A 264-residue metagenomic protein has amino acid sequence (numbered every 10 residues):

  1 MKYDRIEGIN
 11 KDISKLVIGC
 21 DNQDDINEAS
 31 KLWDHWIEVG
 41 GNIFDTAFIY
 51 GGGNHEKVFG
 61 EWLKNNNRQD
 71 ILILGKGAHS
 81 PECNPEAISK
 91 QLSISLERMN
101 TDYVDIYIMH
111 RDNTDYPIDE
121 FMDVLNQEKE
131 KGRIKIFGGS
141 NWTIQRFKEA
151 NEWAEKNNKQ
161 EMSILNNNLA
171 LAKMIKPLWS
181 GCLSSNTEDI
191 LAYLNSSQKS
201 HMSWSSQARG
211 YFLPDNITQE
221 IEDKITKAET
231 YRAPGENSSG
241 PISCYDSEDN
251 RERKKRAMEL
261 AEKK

Functional and structural regions predicted by a protein language model:
M1-I71, E130: N-terminal binding-site loop/beta-alpha segment at the start of enzyme catalytic domains that lines or forms
I6, I18, F44, F59 (+8 more regions): Conserved, mostly hydrophobic/aromatic
K11-L16, G40-I43, N67-I71, T101-D105 (+3 more regions): Short, well-ordered coil/turn segments that N-cap beta-strands
G19-N27, K76-E86, H110-D115: Active-site mouth loops of central-metabolism enzymes
D24-W36, C83-M99, F147-E152: Short, acidic/polar
Q69-P81, Y107, I164-L169: A short, structured active-site edge motif that brings together acidic residues
L96-P117: Active-site groove signature of glycoside hydrolases
Y116-K264: Beta/alpha (TIM)-barrel catalytic core signal, keyed to glycine-rich beta->alpha loops juxtaposed to Asp/Glu that bind
